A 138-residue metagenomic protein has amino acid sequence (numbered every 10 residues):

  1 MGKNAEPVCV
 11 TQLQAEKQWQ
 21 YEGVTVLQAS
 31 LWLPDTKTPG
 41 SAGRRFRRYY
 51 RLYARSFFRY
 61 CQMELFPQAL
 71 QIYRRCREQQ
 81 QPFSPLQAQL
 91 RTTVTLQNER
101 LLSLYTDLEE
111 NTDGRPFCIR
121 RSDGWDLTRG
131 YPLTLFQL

Functional and structural regions predicted by a protein language model:
M1-L138: Compositionally biased intrinsically disordered regions enriched in Thr/Gly
